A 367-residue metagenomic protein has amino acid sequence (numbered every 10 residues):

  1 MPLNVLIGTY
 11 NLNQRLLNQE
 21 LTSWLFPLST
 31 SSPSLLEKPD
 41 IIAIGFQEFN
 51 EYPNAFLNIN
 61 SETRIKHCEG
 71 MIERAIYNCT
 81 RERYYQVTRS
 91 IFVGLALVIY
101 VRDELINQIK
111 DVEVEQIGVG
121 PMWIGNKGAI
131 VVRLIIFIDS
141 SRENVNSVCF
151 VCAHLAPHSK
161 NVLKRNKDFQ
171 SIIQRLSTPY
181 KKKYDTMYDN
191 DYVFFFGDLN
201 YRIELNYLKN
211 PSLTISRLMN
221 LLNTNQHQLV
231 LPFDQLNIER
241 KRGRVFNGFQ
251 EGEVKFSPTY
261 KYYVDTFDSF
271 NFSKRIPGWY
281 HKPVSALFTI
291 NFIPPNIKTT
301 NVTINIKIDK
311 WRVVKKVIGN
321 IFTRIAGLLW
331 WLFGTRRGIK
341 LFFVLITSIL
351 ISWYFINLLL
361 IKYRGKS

Functional and structural regions predicted by a protein language model:
M1-E20, L25-S29, D309-G327, W331-F343: Non-catalytic interaction/assembly regions
L3-G8, K38-I42, E82-R83, G94-A96 (+6 more regions): Core residues of folded domains in eukaryotic genome-function proteins
L3-Y85: General structural concept
L12, Q47-F49, D103, L155 (+1 more regions): Active-site metal-binding loops of divalent metal-dependent hydrolases
Q19-L21, L28-S32, E82-V87, E115-G120 (+3 more regions): Eukaryotic intrinsically disordered and solvent-exposed regulatory patches
E51-E143, S147-C149, A153-A156: Structured beta-strand-rich core segments of catalytic domains in phosphoester-bond hydrolases
T63, H67, M71-R83, V151-W330 (+1 more regions): Catalytic lobes of large eukaryotic enzymes
L358-S367: Membrane-proximal, acidic/low-complexity disordered segments on the non-cytosolic side of organellar membranes
